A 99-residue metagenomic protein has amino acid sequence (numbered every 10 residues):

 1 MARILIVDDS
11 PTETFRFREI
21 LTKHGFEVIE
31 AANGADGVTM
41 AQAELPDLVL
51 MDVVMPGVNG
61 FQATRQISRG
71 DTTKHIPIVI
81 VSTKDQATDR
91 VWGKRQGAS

Functional and structural regions predicted by a protein language model:
F15-K23: Charged docking surfaces used in two-component/phosphorelay signaling
G25-A32, M40: Short hydrophobic/Thr-rich beta-strand motif most characteristic of the beta2 strand and flanking loop of CheY-like
A31-A35, R90: Conserved Asp/Asn-Gly motif in the active-site loop of CheY-like receiver
E44-L50: Active-site beta3 strand of CheY-like receiver
M55: Receiver (REC) domain active-site loop signature in two-component systems and cognate sites in sensor histidine kinases
